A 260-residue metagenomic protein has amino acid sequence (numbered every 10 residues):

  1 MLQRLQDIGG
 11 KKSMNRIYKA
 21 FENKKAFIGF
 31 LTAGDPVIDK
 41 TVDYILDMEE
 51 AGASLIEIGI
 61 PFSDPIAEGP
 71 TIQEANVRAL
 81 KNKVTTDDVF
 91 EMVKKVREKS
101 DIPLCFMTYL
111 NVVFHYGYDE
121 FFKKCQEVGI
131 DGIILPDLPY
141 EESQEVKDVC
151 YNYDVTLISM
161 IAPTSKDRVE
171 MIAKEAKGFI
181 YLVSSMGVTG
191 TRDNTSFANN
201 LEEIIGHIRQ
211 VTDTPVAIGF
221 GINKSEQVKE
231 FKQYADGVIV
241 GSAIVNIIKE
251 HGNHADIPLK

Functional and structural regions predicted by a protein language model:
L5, G10-F30: N-terminal amphipathic alpha-helix/helix-capping segment at the start of soluble metabolic enzymes
S13-A20, D64-I72, V84-M92, F114-D119 (+5 more regions): Active-site-adjacent beta->alpha loops and helix N-cap segments on the catalytic face of soluble alpha/beta enzymes
F27-L31, I56-I58, L104-T108, I133-L135 (+4 more regions): Hydrophobic faces of well-ordered beta-strands that scaffold small-molecule active sites in alpha/beta enzyme cores
I38-D47, S165-K174, I218, I222-V238: Catalytic cores of alpha/beta
S54-D64, G132-I134, L138-E142, L182-T191 (+2 more regions): Glycine-rich phosphate-binding active-site loops on the catalytic face of alpha/beta enzymes
I60-F62, Q73-P136: Active-site beta->alpha loop and helix N-cap motifs at the rims of alpha/beta catalytic domains
V89, I204-T214, N223-K260: Alpha/beta catalytic cores of nucleotide-metabolism and tRNA/nucleoside-modifying enzymes
V155-T191: Histidine/lysine/aspartate-rich catalytic loop segments that bind and position anionic ligands
